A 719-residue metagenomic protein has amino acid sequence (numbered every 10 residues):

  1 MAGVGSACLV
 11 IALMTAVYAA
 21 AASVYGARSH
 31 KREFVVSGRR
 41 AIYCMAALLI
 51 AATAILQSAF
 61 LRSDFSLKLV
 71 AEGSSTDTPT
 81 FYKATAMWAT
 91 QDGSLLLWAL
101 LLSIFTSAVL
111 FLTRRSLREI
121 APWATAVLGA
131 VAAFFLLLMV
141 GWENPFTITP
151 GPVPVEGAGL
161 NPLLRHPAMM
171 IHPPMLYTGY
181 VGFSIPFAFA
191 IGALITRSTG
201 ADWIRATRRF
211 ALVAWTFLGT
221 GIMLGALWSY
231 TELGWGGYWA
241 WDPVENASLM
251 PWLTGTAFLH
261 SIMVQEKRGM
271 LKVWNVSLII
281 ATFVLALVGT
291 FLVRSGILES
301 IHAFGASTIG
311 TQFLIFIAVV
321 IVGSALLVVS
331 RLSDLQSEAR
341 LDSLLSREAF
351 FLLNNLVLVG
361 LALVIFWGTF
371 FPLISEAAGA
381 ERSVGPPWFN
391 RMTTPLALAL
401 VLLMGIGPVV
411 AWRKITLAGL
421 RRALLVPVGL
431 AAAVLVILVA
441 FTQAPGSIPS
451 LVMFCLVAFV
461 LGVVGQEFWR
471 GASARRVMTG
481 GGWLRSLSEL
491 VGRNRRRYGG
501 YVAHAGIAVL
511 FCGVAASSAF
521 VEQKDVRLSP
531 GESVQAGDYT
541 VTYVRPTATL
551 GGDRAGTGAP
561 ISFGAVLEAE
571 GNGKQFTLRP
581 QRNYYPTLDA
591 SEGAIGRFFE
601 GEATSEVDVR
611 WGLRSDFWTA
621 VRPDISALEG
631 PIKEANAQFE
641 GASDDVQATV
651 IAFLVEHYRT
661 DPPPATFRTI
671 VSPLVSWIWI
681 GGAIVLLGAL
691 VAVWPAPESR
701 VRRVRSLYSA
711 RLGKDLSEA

Functional and structural regions predicted by a protein language model:
M1-A719: Solvent-exposed, non-transmembrane regions of integral membrane proteins
